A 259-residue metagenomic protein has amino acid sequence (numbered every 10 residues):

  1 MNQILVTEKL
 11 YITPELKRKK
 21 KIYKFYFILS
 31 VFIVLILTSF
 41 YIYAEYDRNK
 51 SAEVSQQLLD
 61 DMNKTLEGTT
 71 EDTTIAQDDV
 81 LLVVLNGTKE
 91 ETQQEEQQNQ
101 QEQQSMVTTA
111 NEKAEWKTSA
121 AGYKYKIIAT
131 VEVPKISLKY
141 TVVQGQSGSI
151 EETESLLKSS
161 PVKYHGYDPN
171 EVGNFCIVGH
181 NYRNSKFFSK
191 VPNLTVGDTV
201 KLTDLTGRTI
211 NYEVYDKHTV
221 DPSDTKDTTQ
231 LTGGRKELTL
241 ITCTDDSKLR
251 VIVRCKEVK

Functional and structural regions predicted by a protein language model:
M1-I22: N-terminal Lys/Arg-rich, disordered targeting/topogenic segments
E15, K19-K259: Solvent-exposed, non-transmembrane regions of membrane-associated and secreted proteins
